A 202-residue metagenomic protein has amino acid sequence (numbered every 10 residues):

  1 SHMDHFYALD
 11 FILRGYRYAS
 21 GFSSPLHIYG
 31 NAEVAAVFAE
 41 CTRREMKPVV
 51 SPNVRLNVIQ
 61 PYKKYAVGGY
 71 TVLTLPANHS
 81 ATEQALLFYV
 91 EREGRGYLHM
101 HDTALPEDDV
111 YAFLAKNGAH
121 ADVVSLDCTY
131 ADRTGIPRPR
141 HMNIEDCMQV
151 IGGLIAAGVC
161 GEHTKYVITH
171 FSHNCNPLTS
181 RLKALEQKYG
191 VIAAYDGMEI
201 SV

Functional and structural regions predicted by a protein language model:
S1-H5, H79, H141, H170: Histidine-centered divalent metal-coordination motifs
S1-S20: Di-metal (Zn2+ and/or Mg2+/Mn2+) metal-binding site signature of metallo-dependent hydrolases with the MBL/beta-CASP
G15-S23, E45-V49, G152-H163: Alpha-helix termini
S24-E33, S125, V167-I168: Short internal beta-strands
E33-A39, N174-T179, S201: Short, charged/polar "capping" segments at the starts of alpha-helices and the immediately preceding loops
L56, V72, K188-I192: Active-site regions of enzymes building and remodeling cell-envelope glycoconjugates
N57-K116, M198-V202: Core dinuclear metal-dependent hydrolase active-site scaffold
P106-M198: Cap/insert and terminal regions of metallo-dependent hydrolase folds
